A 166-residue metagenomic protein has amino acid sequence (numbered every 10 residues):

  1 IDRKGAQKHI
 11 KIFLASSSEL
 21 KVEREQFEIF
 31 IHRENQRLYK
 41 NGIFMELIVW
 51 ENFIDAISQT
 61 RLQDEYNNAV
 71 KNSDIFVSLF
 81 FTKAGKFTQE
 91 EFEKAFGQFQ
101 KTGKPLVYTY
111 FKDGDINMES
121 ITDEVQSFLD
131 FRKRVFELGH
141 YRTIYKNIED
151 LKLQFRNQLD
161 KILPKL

Functional and structural regions predicted by a protein language model:
I1-I75, L79, K101-P105: Conserved N-terminal substructure of TIR/SEFIR domains
I1-K4, D113-L166: C-terminal interaction surface of TIR/SEFIR-family domains
V22-E23, A56-I57, F87, I116-T122 (+1 more regions): Switch/connector loops and helix/strand junctions flanking conserved nucleotide-binding motifs in nucleotide-processing
E25-Q26, T60-R61, E90, D123-Q126: Generic recognition of short, well-ordered alpha-helical segments
I48-N52, Y110, Y145: Conserved beta-strand termini and adjacent loop/short-helix elements that scaffold enzyme active sites in alpha/beta
S58, T82-Q100: Conserved TIR/SEFIR loop-to-helix hotspot centered on a Trp-containing motif with a nearby acidic residue
Q63-N67, K71, Q89, E93 (+2 more regions): Amphipathic, non-transmembrane alpha-helical secondary structure
Q98-D115: A short helix->loop->beta-strand "cap" motif at the edges of active sites that frequently abuts
